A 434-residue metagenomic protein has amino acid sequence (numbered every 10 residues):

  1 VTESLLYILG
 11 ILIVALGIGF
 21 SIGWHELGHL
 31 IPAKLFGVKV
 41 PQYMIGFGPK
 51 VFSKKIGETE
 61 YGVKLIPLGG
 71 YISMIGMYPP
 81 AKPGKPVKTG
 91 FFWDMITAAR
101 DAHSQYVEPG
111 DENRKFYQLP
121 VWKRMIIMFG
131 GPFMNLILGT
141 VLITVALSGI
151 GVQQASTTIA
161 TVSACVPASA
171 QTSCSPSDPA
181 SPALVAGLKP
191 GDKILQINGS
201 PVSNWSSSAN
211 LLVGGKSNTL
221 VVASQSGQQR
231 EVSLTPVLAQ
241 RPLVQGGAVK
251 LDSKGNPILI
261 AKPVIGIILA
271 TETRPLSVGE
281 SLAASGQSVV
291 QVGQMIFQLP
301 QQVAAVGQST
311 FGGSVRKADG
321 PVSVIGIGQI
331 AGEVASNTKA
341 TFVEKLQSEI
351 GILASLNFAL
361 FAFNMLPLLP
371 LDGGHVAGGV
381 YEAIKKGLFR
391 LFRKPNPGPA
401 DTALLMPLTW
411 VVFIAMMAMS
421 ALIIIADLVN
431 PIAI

Functional and structural regions predicted by a protein language model:
L5-V107, L360-R390: Small-residue-rich helix-interface/hinge motifs
G23-W24, L35, G70, M74-M77 (+3 more regions): Internal alpha-helical transmembrane segments
H25, V63, G131, A183 (+10 more regions): Terminal peptide-recognition signature
P80-A99, A155-S156, D319-I330, A421-I434: Hydrophobic alpha-helical transmembrane segments and immediately flanking/interface helices in integral membrane
D111-L119, S163-A170, R241, Q245-F361 (+2 more regions): Functional transmembrane alpha-helices
Q171-T172, P179-W205: Conserved PDZ fold ligand-binding element
K189, L195, S207-A261: PDZ-domain C-terminal substructure recognizer with occasional recognition of PDZ-binding tails
A403-D427: Final/C-terminal transmembrane alpha-helix of multipass membrane proteins
